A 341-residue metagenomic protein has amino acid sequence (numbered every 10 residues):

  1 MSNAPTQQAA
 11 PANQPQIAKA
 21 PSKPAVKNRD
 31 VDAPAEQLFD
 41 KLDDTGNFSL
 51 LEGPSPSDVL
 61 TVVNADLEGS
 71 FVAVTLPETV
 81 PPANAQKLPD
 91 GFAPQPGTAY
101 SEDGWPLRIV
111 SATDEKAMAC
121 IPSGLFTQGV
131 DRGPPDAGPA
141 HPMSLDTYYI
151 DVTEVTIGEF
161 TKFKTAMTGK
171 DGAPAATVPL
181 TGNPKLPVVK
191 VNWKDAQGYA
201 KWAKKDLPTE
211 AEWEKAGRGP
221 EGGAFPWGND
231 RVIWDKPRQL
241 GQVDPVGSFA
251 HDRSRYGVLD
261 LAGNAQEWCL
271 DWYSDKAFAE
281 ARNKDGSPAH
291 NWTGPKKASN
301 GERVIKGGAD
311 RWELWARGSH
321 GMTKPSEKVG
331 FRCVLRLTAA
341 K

Functional and structural regions predicted by a protein language model:
S2-P96: Compositionally biased, proline/threonine/alanine/serine-rich low-complexity intrinsically disordered stretches
P54, N64, P77-N84, P94 (+4 more regions): Active-site microenvironments of metalloenzymes and redox enzymes
G91-C120: GGW-centered surface loops in extracellular recognition modules
I121, T127, T181-G318, M322-E327: Functional-site microenvironments in short loops/helix caps that host divalent-cation chemistry
P135-G138: C-terminal, low-complexity/hydrophilic appendages and adjacent surface loops of extracellular/periplasmic anionic
P142-L145, A316-R317: Flexible glycine/proline-enriched surface loops and loop-helix/loop-strand junctions
